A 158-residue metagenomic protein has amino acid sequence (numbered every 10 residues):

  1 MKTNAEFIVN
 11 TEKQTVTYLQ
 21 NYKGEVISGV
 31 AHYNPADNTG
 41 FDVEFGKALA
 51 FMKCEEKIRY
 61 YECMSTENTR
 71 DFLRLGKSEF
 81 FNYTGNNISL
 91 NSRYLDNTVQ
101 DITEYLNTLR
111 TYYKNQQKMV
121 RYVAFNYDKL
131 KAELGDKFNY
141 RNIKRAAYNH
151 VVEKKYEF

Functional and structural regions predicted by a protein language model:
K2-D96, Q100-D101, Y113, V120-Y122 (+1 more regions): Catalytic phosphate/metal-binding cores of nucleic-acid and nucleotide-processing enzymes, i.e., regions that mediate
T15, N21, Q117-K118, A132-L134 (+1 more regions): Intrinsic disorder/low-complexity segments enriched in polar/small residues
E62, E67, Y105, Q116-Q117 (+2 more regions): Non-catalytic terminal regions of proteins
L106-L134: Acidic, low-complexity, intrinsically disordered interaction modules
G135-N139: Intrinsically disordered, low-complexity coil/linker segments enriched for acidic/polar and small residues
